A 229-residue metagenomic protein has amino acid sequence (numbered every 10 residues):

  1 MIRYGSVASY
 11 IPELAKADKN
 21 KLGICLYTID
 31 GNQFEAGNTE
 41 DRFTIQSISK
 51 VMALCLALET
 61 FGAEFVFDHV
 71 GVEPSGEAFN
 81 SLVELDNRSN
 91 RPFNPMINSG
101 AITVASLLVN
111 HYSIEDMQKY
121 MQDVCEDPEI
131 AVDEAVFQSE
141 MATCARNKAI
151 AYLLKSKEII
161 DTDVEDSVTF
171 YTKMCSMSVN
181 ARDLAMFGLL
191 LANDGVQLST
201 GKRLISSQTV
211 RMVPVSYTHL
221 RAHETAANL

Functional and structural regions predicted by a protein language model:
M1-Y4, A57-M174: Active-site-adjacent helix/loop patches that line small-molecule binding or acyl-intermediate pockets
I2-A36: A short, well-structured edge-of-sheet supersecondary motif
G31, T44-F67, F187: Active-site SXXK
E40-R42: A short acidic/small-residue loop/turn micro-motif
V51, S178-V196: Active-site-proximal alpha-helical segments within enzyme catalytic domains
G195-Y217: Conserved active-site-proximal loop/helix segments of enzymes involved in bacterial cell-wall and related
T218-T225: Conserved small/polar residues in nucleotide/adenosyl-binding loops
